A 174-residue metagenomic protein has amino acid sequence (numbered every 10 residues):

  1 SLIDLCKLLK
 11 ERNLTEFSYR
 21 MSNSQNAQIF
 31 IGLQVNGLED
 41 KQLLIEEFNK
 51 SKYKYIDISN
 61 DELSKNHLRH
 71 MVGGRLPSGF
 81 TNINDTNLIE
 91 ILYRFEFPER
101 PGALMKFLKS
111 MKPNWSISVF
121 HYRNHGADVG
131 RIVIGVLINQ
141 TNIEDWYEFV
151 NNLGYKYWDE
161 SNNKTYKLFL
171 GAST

Functional and structural regions predicted by a protein language model:
S1-T174: A conserved regulatory-domain signal marking ACT and ACT-like small-molecule sensing domains and adjacent regulatory
